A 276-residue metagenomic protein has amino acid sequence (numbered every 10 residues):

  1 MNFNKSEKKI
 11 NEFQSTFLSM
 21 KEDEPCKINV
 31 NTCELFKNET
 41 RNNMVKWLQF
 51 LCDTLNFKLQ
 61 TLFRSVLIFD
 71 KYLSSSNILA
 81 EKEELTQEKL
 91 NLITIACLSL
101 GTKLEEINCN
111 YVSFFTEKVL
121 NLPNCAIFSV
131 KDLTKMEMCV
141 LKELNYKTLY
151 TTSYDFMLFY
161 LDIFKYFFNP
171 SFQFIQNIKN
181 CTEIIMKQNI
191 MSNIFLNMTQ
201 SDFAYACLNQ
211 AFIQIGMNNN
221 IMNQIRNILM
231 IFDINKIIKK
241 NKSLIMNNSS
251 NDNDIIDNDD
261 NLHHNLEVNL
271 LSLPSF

Functional and structural regions predicted by a protein language model:
M1-I95, S99-L122, S129-F159, I163 (+4 more regions): Acidic, Ser/Thr/Pro-rich regulatory low-complexity segments at or just upstream of the first helical elements of major
I185, N189-F276: C-terminal region detector
